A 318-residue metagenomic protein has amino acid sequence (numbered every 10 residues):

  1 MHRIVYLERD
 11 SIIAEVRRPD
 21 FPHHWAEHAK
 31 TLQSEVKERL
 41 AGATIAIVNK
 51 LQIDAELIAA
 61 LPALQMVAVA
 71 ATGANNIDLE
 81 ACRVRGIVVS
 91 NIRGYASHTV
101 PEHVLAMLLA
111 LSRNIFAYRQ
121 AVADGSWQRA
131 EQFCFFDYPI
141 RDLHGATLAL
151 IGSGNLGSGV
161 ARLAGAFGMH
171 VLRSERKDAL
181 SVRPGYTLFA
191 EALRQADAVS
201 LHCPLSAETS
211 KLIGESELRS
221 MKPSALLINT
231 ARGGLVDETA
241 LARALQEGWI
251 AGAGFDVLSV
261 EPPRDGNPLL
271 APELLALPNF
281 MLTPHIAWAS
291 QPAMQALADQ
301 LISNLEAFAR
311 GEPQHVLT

Functional and structural regions predicted by a protein language model:
M1-A43, L172: N-terminal glycine-/charge-rich "phosphate-binding" loop or analogous flexible N-terminal tail
F21, C134-P223: Rossmann-like dinucleotide/phosphate-binding beta-alpha-beta segment
A29, A70-A71, I87-H98, E175 (+1 more regions): Short beta->alpha connector loops at strand-helix junctions that form conserved, small/polar/Pro-enriched
A43, L61, Q195-A196: An anion/phosphate-binding loop that grips the pyrophosphate of nucleotide cofactors and donors
L51, T72, D197, C203-L205 (+2 more regions): Short glycine-/small-residue-rich Rossmann-like dinucleotide-binding loops
Q52-L64, L79-A81, E208-L227: Rossmann-fold NAD(P) dinucleotide-binding segment
R93-T147: Phosphate-binding beta-alpha-beta segment of Rossmann-like dinucleotide-binding domains, i.e., the NAD(P)
S224, T230-T318: Rossmann-like dinucleotide-binding domain for NAD(H)/NADP(H)
